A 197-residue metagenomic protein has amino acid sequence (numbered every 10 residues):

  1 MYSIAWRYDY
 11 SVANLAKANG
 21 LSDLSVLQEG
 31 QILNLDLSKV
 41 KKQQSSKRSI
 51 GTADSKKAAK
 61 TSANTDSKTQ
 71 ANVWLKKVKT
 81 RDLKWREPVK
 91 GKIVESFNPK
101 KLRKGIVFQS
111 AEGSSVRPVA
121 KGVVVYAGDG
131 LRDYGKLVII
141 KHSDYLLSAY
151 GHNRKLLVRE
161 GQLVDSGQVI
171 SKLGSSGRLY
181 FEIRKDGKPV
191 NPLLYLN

Functional and structural regions predicted by a protein language model:
M1-V169, S175-Y180, K185-P189, L193-Y195: Extracytoplasmic low-complexity/disordered linkers and repeat tracts associated with LysM-containing
